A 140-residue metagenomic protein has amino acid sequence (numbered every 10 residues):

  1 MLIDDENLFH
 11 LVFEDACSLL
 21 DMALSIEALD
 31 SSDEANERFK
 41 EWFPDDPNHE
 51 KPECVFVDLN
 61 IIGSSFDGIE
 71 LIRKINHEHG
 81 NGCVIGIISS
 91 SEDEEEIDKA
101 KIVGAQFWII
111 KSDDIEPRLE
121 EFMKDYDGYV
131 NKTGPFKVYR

Functional and structural regions predicted by a protein language model:
M1-C17: Conserved acidic segment of CheY-like receiver
D15-L20, K99: Alpha-helical interaction/dimerization surfaces of two-component signaling modules
A28-C54, R118: Acidic, metal-coordinating helix/loop segments flanking the phosphotransfer/catalytic sites of two-component signaling
V55, G82-E94: A short, hydrophobic beta-strand element within the central beta-sheet of small alpha/beta folds
V57-N60: Active-site residues of response regulator receiver
F66, E70, S91-I109, D113 (+1 more regions): Alpha4 helix (beta4-alpha4-beta5 surface) of REC/receiver domains from two-component response regulators
F66-N81: Short amphipathic alpha-helix used as the core "switch/output" element in two-component signaling
E116-R140: CheY-like receiver
